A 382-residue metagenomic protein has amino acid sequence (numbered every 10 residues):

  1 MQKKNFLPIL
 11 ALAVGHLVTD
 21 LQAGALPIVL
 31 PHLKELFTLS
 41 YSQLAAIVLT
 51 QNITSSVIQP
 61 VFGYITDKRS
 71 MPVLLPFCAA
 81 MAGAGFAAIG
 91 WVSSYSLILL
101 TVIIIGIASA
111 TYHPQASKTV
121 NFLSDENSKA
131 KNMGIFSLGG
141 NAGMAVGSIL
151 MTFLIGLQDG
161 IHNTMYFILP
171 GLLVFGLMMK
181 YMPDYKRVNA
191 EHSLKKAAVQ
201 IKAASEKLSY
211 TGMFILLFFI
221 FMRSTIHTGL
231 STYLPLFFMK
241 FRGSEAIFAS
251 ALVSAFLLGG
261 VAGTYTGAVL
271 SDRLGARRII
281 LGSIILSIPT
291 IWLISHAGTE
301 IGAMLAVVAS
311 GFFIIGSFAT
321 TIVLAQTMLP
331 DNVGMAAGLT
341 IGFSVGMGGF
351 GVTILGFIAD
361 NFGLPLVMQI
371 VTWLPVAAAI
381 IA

Functional and structural regions predicted by a protein language model:
G24, N52-P60, A145, L257-V261 (+2 more regions): Residue-level signature of mid-helix packing/kink "hotspots" within the transmembrane helices of 12-pass Major
L26-P27, T211-S254: Extracytoplasmic gate region of multi-pass secondary transporters
T38, S70, W91-S96, G275 (+1 more regions): Helix-breaking motifs and short loop linkers at transmembrane-helix boundaries and internal kinks in secondary membrane
V57-S93: Conserved MFS/SLC helix-loop-helix module at the cytosolic interface between two early adjacent transmembrane helices
V102-G139: Cytoplasmic helix-loop-helix junction between adjacent transmembrane helices in 12-TM secondary transporters
F136-P183: Helix-loop-helix hairpin linking two adjacent transmembrane segments in secondary transporters
K180-A203: Flexible cytoplasmic inter-helical loops of multi-pass small-molecule transporters
L274-T321: C-terminal transmembrane helical hairpin of 12-TM major facilitator-type secondary transporters
